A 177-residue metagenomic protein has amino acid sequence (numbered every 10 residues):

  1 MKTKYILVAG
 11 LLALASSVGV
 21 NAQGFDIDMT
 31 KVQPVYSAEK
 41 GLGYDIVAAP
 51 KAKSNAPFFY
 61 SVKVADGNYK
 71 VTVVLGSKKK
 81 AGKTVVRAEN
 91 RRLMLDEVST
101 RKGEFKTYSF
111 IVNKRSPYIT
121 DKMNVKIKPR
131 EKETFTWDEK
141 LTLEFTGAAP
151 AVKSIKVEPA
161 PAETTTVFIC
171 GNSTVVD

Functional and structural regions predicted by a protein language model:
M1-V8: Bacterial N-terminal signal peptides that target proteins for export
V8-S17: Bacterial N-terminal signal peptides
N21-V176: Compositionally biased, intrinsically disordered or flexible polar/acidic segments
